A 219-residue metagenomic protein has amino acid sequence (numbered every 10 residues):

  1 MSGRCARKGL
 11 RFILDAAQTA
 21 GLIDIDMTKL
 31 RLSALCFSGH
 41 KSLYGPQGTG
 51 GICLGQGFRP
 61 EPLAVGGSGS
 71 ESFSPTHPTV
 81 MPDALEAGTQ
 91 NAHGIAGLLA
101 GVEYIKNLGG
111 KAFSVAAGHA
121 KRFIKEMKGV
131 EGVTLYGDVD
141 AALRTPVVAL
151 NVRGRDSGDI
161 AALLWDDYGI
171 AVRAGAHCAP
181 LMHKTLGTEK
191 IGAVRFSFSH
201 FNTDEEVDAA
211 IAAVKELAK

Functional and structural regions predicted by a protein language model:
M1-K219: Pyridoxal 5′-phosphate
